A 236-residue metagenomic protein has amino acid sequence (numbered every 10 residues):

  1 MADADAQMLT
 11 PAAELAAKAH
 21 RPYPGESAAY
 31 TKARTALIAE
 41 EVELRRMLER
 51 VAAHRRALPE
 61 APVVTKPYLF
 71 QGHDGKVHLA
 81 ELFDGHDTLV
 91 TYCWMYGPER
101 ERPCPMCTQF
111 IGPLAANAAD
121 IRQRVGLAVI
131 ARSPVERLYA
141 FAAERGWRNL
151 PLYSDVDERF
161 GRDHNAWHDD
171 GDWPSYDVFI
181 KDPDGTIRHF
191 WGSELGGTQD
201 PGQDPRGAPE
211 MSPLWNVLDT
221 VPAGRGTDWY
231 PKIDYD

Functional and structural regions predicted by a protein language model:
A2-L89, W94-A119, Q123, A143 (+1 more regions): Non-globular targeting/processing and membrane-anchoring segments
A118-R137, R148-R159: Thiol-based oxidoreductase modules, predominantly thioredoxin-like and allied folds used for disulfide exchange
